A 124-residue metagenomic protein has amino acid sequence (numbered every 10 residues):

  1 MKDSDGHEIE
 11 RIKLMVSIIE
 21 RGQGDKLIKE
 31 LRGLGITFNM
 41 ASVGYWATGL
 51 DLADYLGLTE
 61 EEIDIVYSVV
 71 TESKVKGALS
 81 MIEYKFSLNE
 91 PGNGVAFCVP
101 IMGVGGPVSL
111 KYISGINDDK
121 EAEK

Functional and structural regions predicted by a protein language model:
M1-K124: Positively charged, small/polar-rich N-terminal and surface patches that mediate targeting and assembly and bind
